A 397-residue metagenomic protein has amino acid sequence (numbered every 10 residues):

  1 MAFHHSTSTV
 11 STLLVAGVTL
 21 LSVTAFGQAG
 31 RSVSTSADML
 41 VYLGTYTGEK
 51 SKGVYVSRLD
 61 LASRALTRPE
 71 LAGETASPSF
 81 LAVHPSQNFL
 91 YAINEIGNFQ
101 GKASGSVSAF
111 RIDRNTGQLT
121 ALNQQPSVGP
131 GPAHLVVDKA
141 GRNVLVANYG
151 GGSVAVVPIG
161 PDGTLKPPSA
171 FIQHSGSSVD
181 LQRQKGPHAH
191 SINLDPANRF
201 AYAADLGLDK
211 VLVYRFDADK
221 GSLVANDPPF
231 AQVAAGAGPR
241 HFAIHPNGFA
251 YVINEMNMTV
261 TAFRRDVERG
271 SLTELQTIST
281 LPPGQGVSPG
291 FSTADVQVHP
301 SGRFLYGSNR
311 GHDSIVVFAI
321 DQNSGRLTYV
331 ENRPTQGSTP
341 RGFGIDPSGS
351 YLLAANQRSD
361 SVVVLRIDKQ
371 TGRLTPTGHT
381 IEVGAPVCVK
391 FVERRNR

Functional and structural regions predicted by a protein language model:
S36, K50, T75-S86, V128-K139 (+6 more regions): Beta-rich, blade/repeat-based domains predominating in secreted/periplasmic proteins but also intracellular
T47-K50, E95-G101, G150-S153, L208-K210 (+4 more regions): Short glycine/acidic-enriched loop and turn motifs that connect beta-strands
R58-R64, F110-G117, V156-K166, Y214-L223 (+3 more regions): Short loop/turn segments immediately following beta-strands, especially the blade-tip and inter-blade linker loops
T67-G141: Blade-loop segments of beta-propeller domains
T67-G73, T120-Q125, G176-Q182, N226-Q232 (+3 more regions): A short beta-strand motif characteristic of beta-propeller blades
F291-Q357: Loop/turn-rich, solvent-exposed surfaces of beta-rich toroidal or solenoidal domains
Q357-R397: Blade-level signature of beta-propeller repeat domains, shared across WD40, Kelch, NHL, RCC1 and BNR/Asp-box propellers
